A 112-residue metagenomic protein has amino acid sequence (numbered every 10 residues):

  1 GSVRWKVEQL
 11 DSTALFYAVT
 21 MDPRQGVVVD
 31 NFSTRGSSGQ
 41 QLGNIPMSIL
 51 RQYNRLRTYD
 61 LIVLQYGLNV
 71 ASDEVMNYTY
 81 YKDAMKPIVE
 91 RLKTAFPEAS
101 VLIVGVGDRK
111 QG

Functional and structural regions predicted by a protein language model:
G1-Q9: Noncatalytic modules at the cell exterior or secretory-pathway interfaces, chiefly beta-strand-rich lectin/adhesion
D11-T13, T20-G26, N31-G112: Alpha-helical cap/lid subdomain in secreted, periplasmic, or secretory-pathway luminal O-acyl-processing enzymes
